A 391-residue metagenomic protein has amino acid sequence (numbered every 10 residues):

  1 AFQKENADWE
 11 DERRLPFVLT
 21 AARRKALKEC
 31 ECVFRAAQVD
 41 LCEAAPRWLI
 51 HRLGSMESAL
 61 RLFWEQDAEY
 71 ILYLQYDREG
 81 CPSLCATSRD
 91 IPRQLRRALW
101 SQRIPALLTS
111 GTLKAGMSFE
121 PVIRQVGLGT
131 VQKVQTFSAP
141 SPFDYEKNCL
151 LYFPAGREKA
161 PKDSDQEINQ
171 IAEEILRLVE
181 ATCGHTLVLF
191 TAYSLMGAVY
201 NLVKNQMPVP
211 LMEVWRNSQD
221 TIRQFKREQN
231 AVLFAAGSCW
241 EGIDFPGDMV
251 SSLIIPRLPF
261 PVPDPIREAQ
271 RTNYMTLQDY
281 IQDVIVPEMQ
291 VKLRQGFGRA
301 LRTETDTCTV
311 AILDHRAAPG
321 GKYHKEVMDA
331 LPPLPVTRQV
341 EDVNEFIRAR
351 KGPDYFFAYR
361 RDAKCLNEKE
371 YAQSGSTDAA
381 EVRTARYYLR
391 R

Functional and structural regions predicted by a protein language model:
A1-R361, C365-Y371, A385-R390: ASCE RecA-like P-loop NTPase motor cores that couple ATP hydrolysis to mechanical translocation on nucleic acids
C183, T377-D378: Alpha-helical interaction segments
